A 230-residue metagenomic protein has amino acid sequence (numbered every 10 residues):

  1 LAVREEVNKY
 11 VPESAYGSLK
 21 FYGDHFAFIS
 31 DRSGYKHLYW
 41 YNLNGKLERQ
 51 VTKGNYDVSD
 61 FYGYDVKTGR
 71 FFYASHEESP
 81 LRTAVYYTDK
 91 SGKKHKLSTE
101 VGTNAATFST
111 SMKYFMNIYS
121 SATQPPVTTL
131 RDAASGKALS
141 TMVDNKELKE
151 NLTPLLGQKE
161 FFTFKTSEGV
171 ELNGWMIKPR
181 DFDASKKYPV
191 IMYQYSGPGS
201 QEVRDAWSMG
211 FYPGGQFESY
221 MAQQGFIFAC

Functional and structural regions predicted by a protein language model:
L1-G17, S30, N42-D65, S75-E78 (+2 more regions): Multi-bladed beta-propeller domains
Y10-V11, E78-P80, A122, F182-A184: Short glycine/serine/proline-enriched coil/turn segments at secondary-structure junctions
F21-G23, D65-T68, T110-S111: Residue-level detector of Asp-centered blade-edge/turn motifs that repeat once per structural unit in beta-propeller
F26-I29, R70-A74, F115-I118: Residue position within the beta-strands of beta-propeller blades
S30-R32, S75-E77, Y119-S121, T166: Non-cytosolic beta-sheet module surface loops
G34-Y39, P80-Y86, T123-L130: Structural motif
N104-C230: Serine-hydrolase catalytic core recognition
